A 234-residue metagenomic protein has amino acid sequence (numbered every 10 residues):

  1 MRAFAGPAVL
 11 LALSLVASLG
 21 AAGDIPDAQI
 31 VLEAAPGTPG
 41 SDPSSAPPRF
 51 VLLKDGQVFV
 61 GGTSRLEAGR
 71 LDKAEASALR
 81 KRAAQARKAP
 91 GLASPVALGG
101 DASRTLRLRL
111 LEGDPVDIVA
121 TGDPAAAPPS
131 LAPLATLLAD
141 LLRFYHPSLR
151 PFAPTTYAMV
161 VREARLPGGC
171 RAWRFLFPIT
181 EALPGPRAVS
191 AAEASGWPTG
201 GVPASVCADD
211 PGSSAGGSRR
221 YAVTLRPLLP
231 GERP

Functional and structural regions predicted by a protein language model:
M1-A5: Positively charged n-region of N-terminal signal peptides that target proteins for export
P7-A17: Bacterial N-terminal signal peptides
G20-P39, G91-P234: Short, well-ordered, aromatic-rich surface patches in folded extracellular/luminal domains
E33-Q57: N-terminal targeting signals for Sec/Tat export/insertion, comprising classic cleavable signal peptides
S44, E67-E75, A126-P133: Extracytoplasmic/periplasmic, Sec-exported soluble proteins
L52, L79, L106-L108: Residue-level detector of buried hydrophobic side-chain packing in well-ordered secondary-structure elements
L53-G56, G61-G62, L110-G113: Short acidic-glycine loop/turn motifs at beta-strand connectors
F59-G91: A short-motif feature that recognizes glycine-rich, charge-decorated loops that bind or process nucleotide phosphates
